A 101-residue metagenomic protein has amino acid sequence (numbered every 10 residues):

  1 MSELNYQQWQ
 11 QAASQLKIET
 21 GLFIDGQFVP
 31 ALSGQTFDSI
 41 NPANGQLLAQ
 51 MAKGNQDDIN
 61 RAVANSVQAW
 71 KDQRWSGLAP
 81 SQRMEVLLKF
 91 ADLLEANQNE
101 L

Functional and structural regions predicted by a protein language model:
M1-M51, E85: Terminal low-complexity tails and localization/encapsulation signals of metabolic enzymes
L48-L101: Glycine-rich loop-to-alpha-helix module at the N-terminal edge of alpha/beta enzyme cores
